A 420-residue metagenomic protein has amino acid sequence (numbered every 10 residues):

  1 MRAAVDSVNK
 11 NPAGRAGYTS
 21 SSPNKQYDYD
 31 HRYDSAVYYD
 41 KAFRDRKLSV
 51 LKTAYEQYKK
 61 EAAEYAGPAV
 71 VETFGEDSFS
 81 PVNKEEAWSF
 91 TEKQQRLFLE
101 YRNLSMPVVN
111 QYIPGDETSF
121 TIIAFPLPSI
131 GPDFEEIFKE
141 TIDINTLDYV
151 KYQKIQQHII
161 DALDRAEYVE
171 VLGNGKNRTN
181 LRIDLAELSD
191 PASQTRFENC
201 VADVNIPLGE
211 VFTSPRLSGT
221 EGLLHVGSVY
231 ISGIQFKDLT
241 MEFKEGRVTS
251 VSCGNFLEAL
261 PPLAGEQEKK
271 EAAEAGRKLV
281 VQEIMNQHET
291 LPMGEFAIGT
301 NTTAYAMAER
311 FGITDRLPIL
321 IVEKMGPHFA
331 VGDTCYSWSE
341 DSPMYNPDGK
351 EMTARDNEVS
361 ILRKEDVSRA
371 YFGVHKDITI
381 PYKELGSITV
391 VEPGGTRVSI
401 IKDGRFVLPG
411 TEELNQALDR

Functional and structural regions predicted by a protein language model:
M1-S218, K402-R420: Active-site bordering "gate/hinge" segments that shape substrate access to catalytic or cofactor-binding pockets
M1-V37, T53, A308-R420: Charged, compositionally biased interaction regions
T73-E76, F125-P126, G227-V229, T300-N301 (+1 more regions): Fold-independent oxyanion-binding glycine-rich loops and adjacent beta-strand/coil segments at enzyme active sites
L223-H225: Tryptophan-anchored aromatic micro-motifs
Y230-I234: Short loop/turn motifs at secondary-structure junctions and domain boundaries
F236-C253: Active-site and channel-lining beta-strand-loop segments that bind or position nucleotide-derived/phosphorylated
S250-Y336, E340: Dual-mode signal for accessory low-complexity, basic/Gly-rich regions
